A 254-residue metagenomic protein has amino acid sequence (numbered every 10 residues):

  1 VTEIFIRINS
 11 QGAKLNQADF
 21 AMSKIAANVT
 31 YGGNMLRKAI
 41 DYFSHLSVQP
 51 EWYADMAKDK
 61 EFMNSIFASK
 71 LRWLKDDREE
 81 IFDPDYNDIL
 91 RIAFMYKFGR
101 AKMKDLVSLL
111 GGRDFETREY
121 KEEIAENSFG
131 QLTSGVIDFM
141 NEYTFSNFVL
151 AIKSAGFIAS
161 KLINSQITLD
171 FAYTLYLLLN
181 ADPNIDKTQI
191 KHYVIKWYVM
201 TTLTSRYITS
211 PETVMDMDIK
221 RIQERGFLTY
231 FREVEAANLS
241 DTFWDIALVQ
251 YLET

Functional and structural regions predicted by a protein language model:
V1, S10-Q11, L178, M200: Short loop/turn segments at secondary-structure transitions that flank enzyme active sites
T2-E79, P84, P183: Extended, regular secondary-structure scaffolds
D19-M22, D59-Y251: A cross-family structural signal marking well-folded subdomains
T254: Histidine-centered nuclease catalytic patch
